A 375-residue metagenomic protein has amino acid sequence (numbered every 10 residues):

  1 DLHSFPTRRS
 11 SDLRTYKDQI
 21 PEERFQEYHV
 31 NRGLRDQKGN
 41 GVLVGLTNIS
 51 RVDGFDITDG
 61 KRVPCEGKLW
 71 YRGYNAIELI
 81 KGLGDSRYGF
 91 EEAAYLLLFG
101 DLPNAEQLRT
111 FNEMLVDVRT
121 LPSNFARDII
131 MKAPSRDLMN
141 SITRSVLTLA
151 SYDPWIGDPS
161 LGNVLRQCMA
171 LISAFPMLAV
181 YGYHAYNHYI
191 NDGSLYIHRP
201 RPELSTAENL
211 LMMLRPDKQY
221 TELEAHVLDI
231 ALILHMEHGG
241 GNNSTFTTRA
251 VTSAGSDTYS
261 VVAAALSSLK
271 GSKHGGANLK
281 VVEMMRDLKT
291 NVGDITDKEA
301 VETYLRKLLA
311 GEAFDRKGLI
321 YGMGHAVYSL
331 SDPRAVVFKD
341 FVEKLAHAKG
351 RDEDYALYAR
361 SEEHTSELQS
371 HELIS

Functional and structural regions predicted by a protein language model:
D1: BZIP DNA-binding basic region
S4-E362, S366-S370, S375: Hydrophobic alpha-helical bundle cores within soluble ligand-binding/oligomerization subdomains
